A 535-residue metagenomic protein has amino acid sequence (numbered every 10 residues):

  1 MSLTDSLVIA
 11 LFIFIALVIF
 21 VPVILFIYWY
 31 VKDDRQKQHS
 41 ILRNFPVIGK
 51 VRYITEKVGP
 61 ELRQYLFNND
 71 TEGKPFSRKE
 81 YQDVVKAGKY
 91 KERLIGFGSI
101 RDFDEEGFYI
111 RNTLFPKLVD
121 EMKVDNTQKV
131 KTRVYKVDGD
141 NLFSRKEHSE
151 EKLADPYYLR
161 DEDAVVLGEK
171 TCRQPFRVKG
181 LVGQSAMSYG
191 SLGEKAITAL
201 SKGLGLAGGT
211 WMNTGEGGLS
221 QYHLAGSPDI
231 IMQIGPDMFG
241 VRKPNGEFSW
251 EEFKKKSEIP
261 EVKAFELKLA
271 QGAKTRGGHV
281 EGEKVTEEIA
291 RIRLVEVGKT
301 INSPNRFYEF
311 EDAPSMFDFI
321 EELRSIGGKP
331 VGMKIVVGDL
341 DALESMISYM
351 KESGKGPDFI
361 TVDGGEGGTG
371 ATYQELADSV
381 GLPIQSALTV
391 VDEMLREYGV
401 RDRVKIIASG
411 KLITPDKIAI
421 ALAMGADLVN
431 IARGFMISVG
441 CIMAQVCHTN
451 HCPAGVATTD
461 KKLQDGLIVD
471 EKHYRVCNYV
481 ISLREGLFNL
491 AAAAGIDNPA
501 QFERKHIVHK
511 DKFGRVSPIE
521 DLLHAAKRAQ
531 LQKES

Functional and structural regions predicted by a protein language model:
S2-V182, A186-G205, G209-N213, G217-S227 (+3 more regions): Conserved, well-structured core domains of diverse proteins
G208, I259-E281, L340, S345-D358 (+1 more regions): Carboxylate/His-rich catalytic cores and anion/metal-binding grooves
G218-H223, V336-A342, K405-D416, I496-K512: A glycine-rich phosphate-binding loop feature that marks nucleotide/adenosyl-phosphate handling sites
I231-G240, V285-F310, G370-Q385, I468-K472: Glycine-rich tight-turn/loop motif centered on a GG-T
I234-P236, V241-L269, P383, D392-E393 (+7 more regions): Phosphate/diphosphate-binding loops
I259-L294, M443-K462, L487: Mobile "lid/hinge" segments at catalytic clefts and subdomain interfaces of large enzymes
N302-Q464: Glycine-rich phosphate/ribose-binding loops and adjacent secondary-structure elements that form binding surfaces
C441-R504: Active-site or pore-adjacent capping/gating segments
